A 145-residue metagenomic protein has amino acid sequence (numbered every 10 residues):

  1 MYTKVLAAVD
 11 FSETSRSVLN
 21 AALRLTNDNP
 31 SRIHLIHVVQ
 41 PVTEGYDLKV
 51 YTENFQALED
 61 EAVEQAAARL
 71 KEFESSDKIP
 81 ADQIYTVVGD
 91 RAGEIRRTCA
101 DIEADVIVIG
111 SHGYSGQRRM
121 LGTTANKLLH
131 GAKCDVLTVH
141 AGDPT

Functional and structural regions predicted by a protein language model:
M1-S17, I79, G131-T145: Intrinsically disordered or low-complexity boundary/linker segments at protein termini and domain junctions
T3-T52: Small/aliphatic-rich secondary-structure junction motif
L23, K71, N126-K127: Active-site phosphate/pyrophosphate- and oxyanion-stabilizing loops and adjacent acidic/basic residues in soluble
E53-Q65: A short acidic, glycine-rich active-site loop that binds or catalyzes chemistry on phosphate/adenosine moieties
E74-I107, T145: Structural beta-alpha unit
T98-T145: Gly/Ser-rich helix-loop-strand patches that form or flank binding pockets for ribonucleotide-derived cofactors
